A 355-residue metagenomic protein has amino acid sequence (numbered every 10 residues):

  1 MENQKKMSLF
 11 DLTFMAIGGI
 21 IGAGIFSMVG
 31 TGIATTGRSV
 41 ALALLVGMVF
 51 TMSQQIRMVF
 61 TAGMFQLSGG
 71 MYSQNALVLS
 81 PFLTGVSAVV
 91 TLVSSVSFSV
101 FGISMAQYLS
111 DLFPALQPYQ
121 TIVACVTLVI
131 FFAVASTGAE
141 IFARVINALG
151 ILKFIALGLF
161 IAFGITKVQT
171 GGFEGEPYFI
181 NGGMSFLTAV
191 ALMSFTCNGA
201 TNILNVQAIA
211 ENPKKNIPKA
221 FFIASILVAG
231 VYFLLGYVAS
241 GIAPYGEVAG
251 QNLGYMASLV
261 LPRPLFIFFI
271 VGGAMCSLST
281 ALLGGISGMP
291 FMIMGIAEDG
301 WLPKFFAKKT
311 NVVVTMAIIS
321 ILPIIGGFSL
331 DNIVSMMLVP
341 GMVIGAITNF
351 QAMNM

Functional and structural regions predicted by a protein language model:
M1-G30, T35-R38, L45, T51-I56 (+1 more regions): Membrane-interface "cap" regions at the ends of multi-pass membrane proteins
N3, L116-I122, N147-I267: Helix-loop-helix junctions that connect adjacent transmembrane segments in multi-pass membrane transporters
D11, L44-V46, S87-A88, L112-I141 (+3 more regions): Transmembrane alpha-helical segments of multi-pass small-molecule transport proteins
G19, A23, S27, A43 (+7 more regions): Hydrophobic alpha-helical transmembrane segments in multi-pass membrane proteins
T31-T35, S53-L128, F132-S136, I141 (+2 more regions): Hydrophobic transmembrane alpha-helices that form the core helical bundles of multi-pass secondary transporters
M71-S80, D111-F113, F222-L283, W301-M336: TM-loop-TM module centered on a large, flexible mid-protein loop between adjacent transmembrane helices in multi-pass
A148, I180, F305-N311, G345-M355: C-terminal membrane-solvent junction of multi-pass transporters and transport-like membrane proteins
L157-F160, M337-M355: Hydrophobic alpha-helical segments of multi-pass membrane transport proteins
